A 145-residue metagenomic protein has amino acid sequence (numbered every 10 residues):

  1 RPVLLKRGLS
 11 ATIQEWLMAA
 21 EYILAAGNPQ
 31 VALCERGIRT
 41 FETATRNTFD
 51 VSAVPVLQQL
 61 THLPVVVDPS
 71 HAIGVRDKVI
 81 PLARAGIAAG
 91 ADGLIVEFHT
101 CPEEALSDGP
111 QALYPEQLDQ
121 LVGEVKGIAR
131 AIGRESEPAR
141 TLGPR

Functional and structural regions predicted by a protein language model:
R1-F98: Catalytic alpha/beta core domains of metabolic enzymes, predominantly
L24, P144-R145: ATP-dependent carboxylate/acyl-activation modules
P29-Q30, G93, E97, A131-L142: Flexible, glycine/charged-enriched surface loops at secondary-structure junctions
F41-A44, C101-G109, P138-G143: Flexible glycine/acidic-rich beta-alpha junction loops that bind and position SAM and/or redox cofactors in anaerobic
C101-R134: C-terminal helical cap(s) of enzyme catalytic domains, especially alpha/beta-barrels
